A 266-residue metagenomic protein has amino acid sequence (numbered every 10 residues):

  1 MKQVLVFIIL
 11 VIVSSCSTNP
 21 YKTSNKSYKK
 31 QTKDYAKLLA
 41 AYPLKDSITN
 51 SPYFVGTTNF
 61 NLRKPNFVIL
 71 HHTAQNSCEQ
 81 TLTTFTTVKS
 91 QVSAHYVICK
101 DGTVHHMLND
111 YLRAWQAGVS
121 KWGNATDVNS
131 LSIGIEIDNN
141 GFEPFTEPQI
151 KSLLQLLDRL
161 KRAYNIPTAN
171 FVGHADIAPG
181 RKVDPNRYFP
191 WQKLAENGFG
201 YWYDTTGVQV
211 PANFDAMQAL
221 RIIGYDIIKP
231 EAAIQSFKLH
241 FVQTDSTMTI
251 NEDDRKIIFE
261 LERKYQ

Functional and structural regions predicted by a protein language model:
M1-V4, S17-T18: Positively charged n-region of N-terminal signal peptides that target proteins for export
Q3-V4, H72, L239: Hydrophobic alpha-helical segments, especially transmembrane helices and their immediate juxtamembrane helical caps
I8, Y111, A175: Residues that line or immediately flank small-molecule/substrate-binding pockets and catalytic motifs
I9, C78, E143, R181-V183: Active-site-proximal flexible loops/turns
I12-S15: C-terminal motif of bacterial Sec signal peptides marking the signal peptidase cleavage site
S17-S27, T146-Q149, L154-Q266: Basic/polar, cationic surfaces and motifs that engage anionic cell-wall and phosphate/carboxylate ligands
T23-N61, N66-I166: Active-site-adjacent loop/helix surface patches within enzyme catalytic domains that shape the substrate-binding cleft
